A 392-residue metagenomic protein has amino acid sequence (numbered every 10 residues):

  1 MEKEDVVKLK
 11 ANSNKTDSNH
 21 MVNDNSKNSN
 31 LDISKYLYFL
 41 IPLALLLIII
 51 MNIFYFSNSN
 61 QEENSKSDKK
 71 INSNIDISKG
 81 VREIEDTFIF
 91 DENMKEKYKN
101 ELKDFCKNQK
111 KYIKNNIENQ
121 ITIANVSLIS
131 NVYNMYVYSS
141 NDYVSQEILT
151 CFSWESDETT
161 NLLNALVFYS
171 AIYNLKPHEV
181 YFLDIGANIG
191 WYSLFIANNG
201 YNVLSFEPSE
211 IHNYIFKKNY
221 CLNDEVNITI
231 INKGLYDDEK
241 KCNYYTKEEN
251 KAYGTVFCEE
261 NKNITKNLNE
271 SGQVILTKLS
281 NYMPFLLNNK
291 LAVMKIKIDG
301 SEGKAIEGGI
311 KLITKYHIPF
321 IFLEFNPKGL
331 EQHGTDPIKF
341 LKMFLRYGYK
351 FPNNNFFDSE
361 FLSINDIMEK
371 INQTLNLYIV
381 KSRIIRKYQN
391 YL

Functional and structural regions predicted by a protein language model:
M1-S34: Short, low-complexity, Lys/Arg-enriched N-terminal segments of secretory-pathway carbohydrate enzymes
D32-T229, I264-E270, P284-L287, F351-L392: S-adenosyl-L-methionine
E147-L183, K241-N243, F257-Y316, G329-T335 (+2 more regions): Short internal loop-to-helix segment that lines adenine-nucleotide cofactor pockets
A187-I189, E210, D237, I298-E302 (+1 more regions): Short, glycine/acidic-enriched loop or turn micro-motifs at the edges of active sites
K217-T277: S-adenosyl-L-methionine
H317-F325: Conserved beta-strand signature within the Rossmann-like core of class I S-adenosyl-L-methionine
F340-G348: Conserved Class I S-adenosyl-L-methionine
